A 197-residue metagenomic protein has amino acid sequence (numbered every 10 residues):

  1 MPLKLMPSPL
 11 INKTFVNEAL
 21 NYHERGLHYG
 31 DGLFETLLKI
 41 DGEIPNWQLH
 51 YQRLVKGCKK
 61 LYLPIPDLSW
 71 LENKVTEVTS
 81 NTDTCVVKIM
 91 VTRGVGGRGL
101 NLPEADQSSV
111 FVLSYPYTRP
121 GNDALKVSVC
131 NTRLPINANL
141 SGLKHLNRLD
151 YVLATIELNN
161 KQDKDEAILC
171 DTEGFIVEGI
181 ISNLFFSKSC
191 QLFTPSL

Functional and structural regions predicted by a protein language model:
M1-E77, T92, G97, N101-L197: Helix-start/capping segments and mature chain N-termini
T79-C85: Short secondary-structure junctions
V86-V91: ATP-grasp fold ATP-binding core
